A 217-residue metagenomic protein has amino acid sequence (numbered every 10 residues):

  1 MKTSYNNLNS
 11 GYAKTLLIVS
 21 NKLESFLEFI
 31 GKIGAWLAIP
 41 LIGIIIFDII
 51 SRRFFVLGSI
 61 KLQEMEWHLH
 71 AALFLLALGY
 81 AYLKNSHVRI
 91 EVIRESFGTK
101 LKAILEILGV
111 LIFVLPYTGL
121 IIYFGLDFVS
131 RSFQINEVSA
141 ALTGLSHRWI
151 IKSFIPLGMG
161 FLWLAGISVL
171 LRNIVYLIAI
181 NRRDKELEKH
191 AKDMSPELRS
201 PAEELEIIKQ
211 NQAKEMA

Functional and structural regions predicted by a protein language model:
M1-A217: Alpha-helical transmembrane segments and membrane-interface helix-loop junctions in multi-pass membrane proteins
